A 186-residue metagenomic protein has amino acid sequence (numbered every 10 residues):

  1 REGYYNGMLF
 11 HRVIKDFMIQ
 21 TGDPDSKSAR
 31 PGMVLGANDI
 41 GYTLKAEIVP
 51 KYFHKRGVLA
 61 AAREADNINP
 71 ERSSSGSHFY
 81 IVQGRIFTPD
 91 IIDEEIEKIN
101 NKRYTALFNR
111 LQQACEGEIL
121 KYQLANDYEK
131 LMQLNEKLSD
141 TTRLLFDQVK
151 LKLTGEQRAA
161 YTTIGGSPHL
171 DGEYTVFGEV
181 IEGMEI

Functional and structural regions predicted by a protein language model:
R1-I186: Cyclophilin-like peptidyl-prolyl cis-trans isomerases
